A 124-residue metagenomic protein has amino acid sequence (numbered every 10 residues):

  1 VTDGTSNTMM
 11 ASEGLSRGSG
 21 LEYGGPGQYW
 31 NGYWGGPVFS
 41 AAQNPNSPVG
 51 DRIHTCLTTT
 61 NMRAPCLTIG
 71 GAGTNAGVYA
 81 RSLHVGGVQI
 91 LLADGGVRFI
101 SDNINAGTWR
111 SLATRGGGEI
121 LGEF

Functional and structural regions predicted by a protein language model:
V1-F124: Surface-exposed loop/linker segments characteristic of extracytoplasmic
